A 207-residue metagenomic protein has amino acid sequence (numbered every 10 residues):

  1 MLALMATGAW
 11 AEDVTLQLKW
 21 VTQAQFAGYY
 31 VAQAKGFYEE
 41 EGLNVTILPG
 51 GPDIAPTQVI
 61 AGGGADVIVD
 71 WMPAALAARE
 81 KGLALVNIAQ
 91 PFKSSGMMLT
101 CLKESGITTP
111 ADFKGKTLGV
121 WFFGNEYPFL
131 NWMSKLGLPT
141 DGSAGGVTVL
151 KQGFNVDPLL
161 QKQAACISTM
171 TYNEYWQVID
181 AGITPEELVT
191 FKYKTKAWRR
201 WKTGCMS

Functional and structural regions predicted by a protein language model:
M5-A11: Sec/Tat signal peptide C-region and signal peptidase I cleavage site
E12-T22, L43-L48, G115-G119, V147-T148: Short, well-ordered beta-strand elements
V14-L18, L83-F92, D112, K116-G119 (+1 more regions): A structural signal for short loop-to-beta-strand junctions that line the ligand-binding cleft of periplasmic/secreted
Q25-Q33, L48-V86, G96-T108, E126-W132 (+2 more regions): Pocket-flanking alpha-helical
V31-N44, E126-V149, W176-E186: Ligand-binding cleft/hinge of the Venus flytrap
N44-G51, V69, T140-F154, V189-Y193: Short beta-strand-to-loop elements that line the ligand-binding cleft of bilobed periplasmic-binding protein-like
P73-A74, F154-S207: Pocket-lining segment of extracytoplasmic ligand-binding domains
L102-T117, T140-G142: Flexible hinge/capping segments at coil-to-helix
